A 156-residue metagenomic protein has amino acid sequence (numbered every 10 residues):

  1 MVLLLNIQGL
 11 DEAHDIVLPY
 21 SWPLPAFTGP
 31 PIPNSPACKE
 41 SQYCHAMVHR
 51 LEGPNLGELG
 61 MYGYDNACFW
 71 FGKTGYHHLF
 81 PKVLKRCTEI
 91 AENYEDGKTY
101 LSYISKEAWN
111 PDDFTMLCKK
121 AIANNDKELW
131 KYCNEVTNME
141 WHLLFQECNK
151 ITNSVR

Functional and structural regions predicted by a protein language model:
M1-Y132, V136-L144, N153-R156: Non-catalytic amphipathic alpha-helical adaptor/oligomerization segments
